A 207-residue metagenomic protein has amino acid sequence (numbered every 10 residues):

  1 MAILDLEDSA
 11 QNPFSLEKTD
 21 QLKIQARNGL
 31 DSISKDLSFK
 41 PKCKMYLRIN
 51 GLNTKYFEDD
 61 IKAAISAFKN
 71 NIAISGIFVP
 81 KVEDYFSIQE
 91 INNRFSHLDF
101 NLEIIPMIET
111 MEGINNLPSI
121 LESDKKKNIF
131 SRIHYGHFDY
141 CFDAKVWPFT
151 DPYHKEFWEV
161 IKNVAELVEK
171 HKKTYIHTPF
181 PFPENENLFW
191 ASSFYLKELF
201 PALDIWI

Functional and structural regions predicted by a protein language model:
M1-I207: Expand to "…catalyze enediolate/carbanion chemistry for C-C bond making/breaking, isomerization, decarboxylation
